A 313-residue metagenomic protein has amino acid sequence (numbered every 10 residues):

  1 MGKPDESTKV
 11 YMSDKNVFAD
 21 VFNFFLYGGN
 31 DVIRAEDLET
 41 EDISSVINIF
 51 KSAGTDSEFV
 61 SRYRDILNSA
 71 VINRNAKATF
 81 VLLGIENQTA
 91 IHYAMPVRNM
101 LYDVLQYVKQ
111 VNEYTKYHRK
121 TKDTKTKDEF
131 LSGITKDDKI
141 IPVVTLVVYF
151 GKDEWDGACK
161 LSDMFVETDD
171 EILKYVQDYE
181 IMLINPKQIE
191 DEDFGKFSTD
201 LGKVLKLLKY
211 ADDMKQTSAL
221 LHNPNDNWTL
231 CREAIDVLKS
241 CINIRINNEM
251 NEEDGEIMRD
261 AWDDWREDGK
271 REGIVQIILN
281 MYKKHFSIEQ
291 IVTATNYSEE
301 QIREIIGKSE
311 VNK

Functional and structural regions predicted by a protein language model:
M1-K313: Elongated, amphipathic alpha-helical interaction scaffolds
